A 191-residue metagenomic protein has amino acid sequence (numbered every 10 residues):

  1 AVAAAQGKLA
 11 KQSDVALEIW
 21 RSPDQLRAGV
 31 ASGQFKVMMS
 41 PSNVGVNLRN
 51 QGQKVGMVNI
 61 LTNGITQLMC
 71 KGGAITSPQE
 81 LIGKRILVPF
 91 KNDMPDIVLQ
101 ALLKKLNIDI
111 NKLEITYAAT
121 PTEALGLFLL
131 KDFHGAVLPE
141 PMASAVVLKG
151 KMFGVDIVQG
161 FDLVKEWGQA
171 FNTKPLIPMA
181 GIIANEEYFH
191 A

Functional and structural regions predicted by a protein language model:
A1-G7, I65-K149: Bilobed "Venus flytrap"/periplasmic-binding protein-like clamshell domains and structurally analogous long
A1-Q25, G29-A31, N47-Q51, I97-K104: Short, polar/charged alpha-helical segment
D14-S22, K36-M39, I110-T120: Short beta-strand-to-loop elements that line the ligand-binding cleft of bilobed periplasmic-binding protein-like
W20-D24, M39, P89, D93-I97 (+4 more regions): Soluble non-cytosolic domains of exported or imported proteins
K36-V37, G56, H134-G135: Short, Asp-centered acidic motifs that coordinate Mg2+ and/or phosphate in catalytic or ligand-binding sites
M39-I65, G72-G73, P78, A143-S144 (+2 more regions): Acidic, polar ligand-binding/catalytic clefts
N43, E123-A191: Pocket-lining segment of extracytoplasmic ligand-binding domains
Q53-I60, K84-L87, G168-K174: A structural signal for short loop-to-beta-strand junctions that line the ligand-binding cleft of periplasmic/secreted
